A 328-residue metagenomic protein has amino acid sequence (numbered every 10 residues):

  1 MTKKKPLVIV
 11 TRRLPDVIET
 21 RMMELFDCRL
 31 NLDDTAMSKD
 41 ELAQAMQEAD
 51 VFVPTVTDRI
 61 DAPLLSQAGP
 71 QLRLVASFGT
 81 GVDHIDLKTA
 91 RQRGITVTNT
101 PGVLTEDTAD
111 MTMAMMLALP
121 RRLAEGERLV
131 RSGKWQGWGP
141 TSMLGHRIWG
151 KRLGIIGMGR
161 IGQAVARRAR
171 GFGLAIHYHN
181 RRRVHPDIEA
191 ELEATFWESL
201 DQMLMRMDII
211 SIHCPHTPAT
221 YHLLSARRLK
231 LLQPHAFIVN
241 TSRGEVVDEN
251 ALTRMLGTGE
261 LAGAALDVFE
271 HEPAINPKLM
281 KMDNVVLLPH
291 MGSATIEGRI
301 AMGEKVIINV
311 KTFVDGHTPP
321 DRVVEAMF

Functional and structural regions predicted by a protein language model:
M1-V51, G173, V314, F328: N-terminal glycine-/charge-rich "phosphate-binding" loop or analogous flexible N-terminal tail
T2-K5, R91, N99-M111, W138 (+2 more regions): C-terminal helix-to-coil terminal segments
T11, T55, F78, H213-P215 (+1 more regions): Short, well-ordered coil/turn residues at beta-beta hairpins and beta-strand->alpha-helix junctions within
D50-R131, G145: Phosphate/diphosphate ligand-binding glycine-rich loop within oxidoreductases
I60-P63, R182-K278: Rossmann-like adenosine-cofactor binding region
P101-R152, A164-R167, G171, Y178-R181 (+2 more regions): Phosphate-binding beta-alpha-beta segment of Rossmann-like dinucleotide-binding domains, i.e., the NAD(P)
I155-I156: Conserved N-terminal Rossmann-fold NAD(P)-binding element of oxidoreductases
I161: Hydrophobic/small residue at the entry helix of a nucleotide-binding pocket
